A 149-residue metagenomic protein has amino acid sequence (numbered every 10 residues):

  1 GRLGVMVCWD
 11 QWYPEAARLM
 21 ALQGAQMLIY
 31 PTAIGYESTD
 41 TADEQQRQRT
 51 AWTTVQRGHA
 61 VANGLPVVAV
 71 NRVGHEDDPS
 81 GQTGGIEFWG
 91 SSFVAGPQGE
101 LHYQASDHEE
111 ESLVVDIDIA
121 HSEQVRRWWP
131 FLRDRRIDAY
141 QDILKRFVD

Functional and structural regions predicted by a protein language model:
R2, Q11-E111: CN hydrolase (nitrilase-like) catalytic-core segments centered on the catalytic cysteine and neighboring Lys/Glu
L19-L22, S122-D149: Cysteine/selenocysteine-centered motifs that mediate thiol-based redox chemistry or coordinate metal-sulfur cofactors
G74, I117, Y140-I143: Residue-level signal for alpha-helical context at structural boundaries
D77, L101-H102, S112, Q124 (+2 more regions): A broad, structure-centric signal for solvent-exposed, well-ordered loop/edge residues that line or flank functional
E109-R126: A short, polar/charged loop-to-alpha-helix boundary motif
